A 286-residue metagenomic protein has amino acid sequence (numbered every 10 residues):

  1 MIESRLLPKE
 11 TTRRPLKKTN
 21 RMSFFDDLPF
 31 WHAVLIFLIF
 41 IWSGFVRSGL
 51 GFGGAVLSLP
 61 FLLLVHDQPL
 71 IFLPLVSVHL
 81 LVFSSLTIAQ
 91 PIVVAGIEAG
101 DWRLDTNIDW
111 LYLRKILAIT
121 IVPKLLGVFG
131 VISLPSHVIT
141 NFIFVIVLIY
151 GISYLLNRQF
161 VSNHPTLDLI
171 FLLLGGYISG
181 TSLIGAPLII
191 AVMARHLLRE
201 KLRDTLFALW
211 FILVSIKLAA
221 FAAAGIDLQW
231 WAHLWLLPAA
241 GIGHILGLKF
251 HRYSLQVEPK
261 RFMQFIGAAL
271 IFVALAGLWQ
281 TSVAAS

Functional and structural regions predicted by a protein language model:
M1-R21: N-terminal amphipathic/basic-hydrophobic helices that include classical n-h-c signal peptides and signal-anchor
L16-W31, A284-S286: Short, strongly hydrophobic alpha-helical membrane anchors
F24-P29, L70-I71, S133-T140, Q229-H233 (+1 more regions): Interfacial loop-to-helix junctions that mark the boundaries of transmembrane helices in multi-pass membrane
H32-W110, F171-G180, I184-I245: Small-residue-rich hydrophobic segments that form or flank transmembrane alpha-helices in multi-pass membrane proteins
N107, N157-N163, H196-E200, R252-K260: Membrane-interface helix-boundary motifs at transmembrane edges
D109-L117, H164-L172, R203-F207, K260-I266: Cytoplasmic-side transmembrane-helix entry/capping segments in multi-pass membrane proteins
I116, T120-V128, S136-L156, W235-K249 (+1 more regions): Selective transmembrane alpha-helices of multi-pass membrane proteins
I143-V145, I152-G175: Alpha-helical multi-pass membrane helix bundles of inner-membrane/thylakoid proteins, especially permease cores
